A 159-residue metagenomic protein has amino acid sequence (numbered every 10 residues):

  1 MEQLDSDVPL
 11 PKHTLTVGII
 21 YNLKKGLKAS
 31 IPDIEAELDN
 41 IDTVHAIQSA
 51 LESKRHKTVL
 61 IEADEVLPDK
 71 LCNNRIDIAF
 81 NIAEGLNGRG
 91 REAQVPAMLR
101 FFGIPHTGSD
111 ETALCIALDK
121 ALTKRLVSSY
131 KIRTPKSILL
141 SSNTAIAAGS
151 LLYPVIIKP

Functional and structural regions predicted by a protein language model:
M1-H106, T112, I116-L118, L122 (+1 more regions): ATP-binding N-terminal substructure of ATP-dependent carboxylate-amine bond-forming enzymes
N74, I132, L151: Structured loop/turn residues at beta-strand edges in well-structured enzyme cores
D119-I138: Short, glycine-/small-residue-rich phosphate/pyrophosphate-handling segment
V127-S128, L151-P159: ATP-grasp fold ATP-binding core
